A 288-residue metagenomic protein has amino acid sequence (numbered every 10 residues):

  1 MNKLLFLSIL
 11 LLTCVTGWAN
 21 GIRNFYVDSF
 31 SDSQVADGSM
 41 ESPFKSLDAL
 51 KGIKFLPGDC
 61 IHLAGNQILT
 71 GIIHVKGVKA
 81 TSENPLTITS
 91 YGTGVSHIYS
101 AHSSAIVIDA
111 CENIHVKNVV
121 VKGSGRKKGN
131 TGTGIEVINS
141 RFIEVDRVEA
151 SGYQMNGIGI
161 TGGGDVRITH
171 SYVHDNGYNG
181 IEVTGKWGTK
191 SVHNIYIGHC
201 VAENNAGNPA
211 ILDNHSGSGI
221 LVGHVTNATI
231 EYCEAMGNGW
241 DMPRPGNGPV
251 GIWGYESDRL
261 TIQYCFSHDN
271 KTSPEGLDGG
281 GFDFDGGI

Functional and structural regions predicted by a protein language model:
L4-T13: Sec-dependent N-terminal signal peptides
W18-A49, G65-Q67, Y91: Right-handed parallel beta-helix/beta-solenoid
S33, F44, H62-G71, K79-T133 (+1 more regions): Right-handed parallel beta-helix/beta-spiral solenoid domain characteristic of secreted/periplasmic
K51-D59, K79-T81: Beta-strand repeat architectures
G71-I72, Y91-S96, A101, V119-G125 (+12 more regions): Surface-exposed loop/turn segments connecting beta-strands in extracellular beta-rich domains
H74-K76, Y99-V107, K127-E136, G152-T161 (+4 more regions): Extracellular beta-strand/beta-solenoid scaffold signature
A80-T87, V107-K117, I135-D146, G162-T169 (+4 more regions): Surface-exposed loop/turn motifs in large extracellular/passenger domains
